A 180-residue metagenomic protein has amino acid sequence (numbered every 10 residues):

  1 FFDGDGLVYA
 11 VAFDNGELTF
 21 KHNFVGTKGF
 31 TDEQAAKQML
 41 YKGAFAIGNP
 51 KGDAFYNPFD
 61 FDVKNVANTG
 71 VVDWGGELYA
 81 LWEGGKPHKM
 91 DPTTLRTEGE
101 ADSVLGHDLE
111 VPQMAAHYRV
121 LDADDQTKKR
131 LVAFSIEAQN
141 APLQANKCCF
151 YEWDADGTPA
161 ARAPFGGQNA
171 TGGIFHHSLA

Functional and structural regions predicted by a protein language model:
F1-A180: Beta-propeller domains
